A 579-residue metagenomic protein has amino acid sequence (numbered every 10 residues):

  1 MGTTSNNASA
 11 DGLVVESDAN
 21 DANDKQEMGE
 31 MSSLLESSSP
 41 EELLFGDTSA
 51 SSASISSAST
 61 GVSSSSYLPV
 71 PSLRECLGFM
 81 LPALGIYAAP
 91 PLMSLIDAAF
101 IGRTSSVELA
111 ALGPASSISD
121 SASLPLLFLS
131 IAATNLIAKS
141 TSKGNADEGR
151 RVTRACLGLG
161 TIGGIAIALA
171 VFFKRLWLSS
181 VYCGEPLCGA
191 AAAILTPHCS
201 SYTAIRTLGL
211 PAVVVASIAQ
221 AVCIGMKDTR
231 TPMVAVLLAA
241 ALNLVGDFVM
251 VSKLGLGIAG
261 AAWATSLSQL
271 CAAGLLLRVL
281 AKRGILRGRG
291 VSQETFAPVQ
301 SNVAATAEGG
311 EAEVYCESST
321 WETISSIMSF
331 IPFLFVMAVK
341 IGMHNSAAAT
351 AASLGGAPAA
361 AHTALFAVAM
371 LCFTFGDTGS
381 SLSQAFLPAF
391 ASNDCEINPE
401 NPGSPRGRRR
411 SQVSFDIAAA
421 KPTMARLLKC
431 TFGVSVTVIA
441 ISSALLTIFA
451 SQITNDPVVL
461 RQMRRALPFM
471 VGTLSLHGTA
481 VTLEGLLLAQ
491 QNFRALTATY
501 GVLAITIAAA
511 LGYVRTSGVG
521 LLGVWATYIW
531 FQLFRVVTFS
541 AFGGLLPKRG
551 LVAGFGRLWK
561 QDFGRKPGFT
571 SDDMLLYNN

Functional and structural regions predicted by a protein language model:
E30-M80, L187-A190, I194-P197, T265 (+4 more regions): Interhelical loop/hinge segments that connect adjacent transmembrane helices in multipass membrane
P69-A89, T203-T207, R230-L237, L275-R278 (+9 more regions): Hydrophobic faces of transmembrane alpha-helices in multi-pass small-molecule transporters and flippases across diverse
P69-S72, R230, A240-G274, R278-V279 (+6 more regions): Membrane-interface helix-loop junctions in multi-pass transport and translocation proteins
S72-F79, I101-D120, D147, V152 (+9 more regions): Interfacial/gating helices of multi-pass transporter permease domains
L81-N135, G209-V213, S325-N393, V434-V438 (+2 more regions): Transmembrane helix-bundle signature of multi-pass secondary active exporters and lipid flippases
L109-L169, A216-P232, A361-L446, A480-Q491 (+1 more regions): Small-residue-rich hydrophobic transmembrane alpha-helices
A166-S200, A204-I205, R409, T437-R464: Short membrane-interface helical motifs at transmembrane helix boundaries in multi-pass membrane transporters
P186-A219, V234, V368-C372, P457-L483 (+1 more regions): Alpha-helical transmembrane segments of multi-pass membrane proteins
